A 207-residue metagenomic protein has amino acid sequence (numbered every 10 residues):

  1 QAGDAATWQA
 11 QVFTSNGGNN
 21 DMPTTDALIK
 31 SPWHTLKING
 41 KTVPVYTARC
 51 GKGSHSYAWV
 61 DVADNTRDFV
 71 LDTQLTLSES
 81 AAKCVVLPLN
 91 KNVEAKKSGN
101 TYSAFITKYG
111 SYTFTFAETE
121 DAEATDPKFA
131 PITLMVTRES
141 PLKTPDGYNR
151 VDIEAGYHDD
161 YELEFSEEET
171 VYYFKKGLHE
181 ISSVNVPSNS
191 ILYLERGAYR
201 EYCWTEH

Functional and structural regions predicted by a protein language model:
A2-H207: Extracellular/periplasmic carbohydrate-active domains that bind, remodel, or depolymerize complex polysaccharides
